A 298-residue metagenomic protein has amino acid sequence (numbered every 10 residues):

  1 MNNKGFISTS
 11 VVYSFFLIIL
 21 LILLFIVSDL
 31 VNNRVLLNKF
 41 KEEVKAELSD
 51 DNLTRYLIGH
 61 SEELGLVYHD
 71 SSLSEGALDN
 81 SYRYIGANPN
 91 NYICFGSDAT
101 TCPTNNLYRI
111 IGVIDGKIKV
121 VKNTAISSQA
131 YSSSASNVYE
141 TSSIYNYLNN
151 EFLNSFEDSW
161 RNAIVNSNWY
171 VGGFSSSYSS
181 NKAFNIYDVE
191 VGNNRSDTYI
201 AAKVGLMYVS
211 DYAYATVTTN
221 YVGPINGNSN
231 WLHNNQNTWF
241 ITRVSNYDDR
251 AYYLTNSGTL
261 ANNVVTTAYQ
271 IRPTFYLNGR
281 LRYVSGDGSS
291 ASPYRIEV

Functional and structural regions predicted by a protein language model:
M1-Y13: Glycine-centered recognition micro-motifs in short, flexible terminal segments and loops
V11-Y13, I22-D29, R34-V298: Long, domain-scale functional regions
